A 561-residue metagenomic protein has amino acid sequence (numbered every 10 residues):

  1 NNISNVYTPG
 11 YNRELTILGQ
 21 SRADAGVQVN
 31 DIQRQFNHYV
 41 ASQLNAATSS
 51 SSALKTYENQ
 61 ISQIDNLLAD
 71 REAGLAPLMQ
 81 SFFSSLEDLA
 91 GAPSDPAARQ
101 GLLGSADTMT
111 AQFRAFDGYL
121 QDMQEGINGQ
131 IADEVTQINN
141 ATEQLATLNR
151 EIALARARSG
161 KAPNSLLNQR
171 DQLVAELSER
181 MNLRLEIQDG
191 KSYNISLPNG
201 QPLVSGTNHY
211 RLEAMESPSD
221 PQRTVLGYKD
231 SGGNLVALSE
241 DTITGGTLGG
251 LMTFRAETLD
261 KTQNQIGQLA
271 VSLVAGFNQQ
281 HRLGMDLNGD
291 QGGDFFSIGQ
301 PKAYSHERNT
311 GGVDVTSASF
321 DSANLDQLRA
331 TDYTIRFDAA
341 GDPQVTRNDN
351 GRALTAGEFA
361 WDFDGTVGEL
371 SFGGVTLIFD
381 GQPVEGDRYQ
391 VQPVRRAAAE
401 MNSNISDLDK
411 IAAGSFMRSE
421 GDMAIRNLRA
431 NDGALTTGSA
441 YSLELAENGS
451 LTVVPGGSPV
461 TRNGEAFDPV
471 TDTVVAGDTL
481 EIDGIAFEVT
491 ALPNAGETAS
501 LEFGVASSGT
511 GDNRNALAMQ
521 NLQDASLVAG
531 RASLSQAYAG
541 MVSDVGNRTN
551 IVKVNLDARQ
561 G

Functional and structural regions predicted by a protein language model:
N1-G561: S/T-rich, low-complexity, solvent-exposed segments of bacterial secretion/appendage proteins
